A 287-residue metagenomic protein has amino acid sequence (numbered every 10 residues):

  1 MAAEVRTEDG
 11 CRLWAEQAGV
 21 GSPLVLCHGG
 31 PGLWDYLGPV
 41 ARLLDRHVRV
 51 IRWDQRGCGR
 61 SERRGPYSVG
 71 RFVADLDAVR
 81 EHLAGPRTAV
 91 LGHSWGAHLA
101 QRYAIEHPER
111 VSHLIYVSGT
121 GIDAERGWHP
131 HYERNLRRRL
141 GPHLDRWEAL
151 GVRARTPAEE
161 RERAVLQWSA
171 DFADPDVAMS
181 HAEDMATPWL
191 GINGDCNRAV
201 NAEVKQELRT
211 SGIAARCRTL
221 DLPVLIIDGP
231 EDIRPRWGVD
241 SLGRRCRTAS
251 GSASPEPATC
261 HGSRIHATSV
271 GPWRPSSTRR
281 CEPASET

Functional and structural regions predicted by a protein language model:
T7-R63, V79: Conserved HGGG/HGGXW glycine-rich cap/lid loop of the alpha/beta-hydrolase fold
I51, Q55-W95, G271: Active-site loop/oxyanion-hole signature of alpha/beta-hydrolase fold enzymes
P86-P130: Conserved hydrolase catalytic core segment
L114-R153: Flexible "cap/lid" loop of the alpha/beta hydrolase fold
G151-V200: Conserved alpha/beta-hydrolase catalytic His-Asp/Glu region
L220, I226-D228: Short beta-strand/loop motif that positions the catalytic acidic residue of the alpha/beta-hydrolase fold
I233-G238: Conserved alpha/beta-hydrolase "acid-adjacent" motif
R245-T287: Catalytic active-site module of serine/aspartate enzymes centered on a nucleophile-bearing elbow/loop
